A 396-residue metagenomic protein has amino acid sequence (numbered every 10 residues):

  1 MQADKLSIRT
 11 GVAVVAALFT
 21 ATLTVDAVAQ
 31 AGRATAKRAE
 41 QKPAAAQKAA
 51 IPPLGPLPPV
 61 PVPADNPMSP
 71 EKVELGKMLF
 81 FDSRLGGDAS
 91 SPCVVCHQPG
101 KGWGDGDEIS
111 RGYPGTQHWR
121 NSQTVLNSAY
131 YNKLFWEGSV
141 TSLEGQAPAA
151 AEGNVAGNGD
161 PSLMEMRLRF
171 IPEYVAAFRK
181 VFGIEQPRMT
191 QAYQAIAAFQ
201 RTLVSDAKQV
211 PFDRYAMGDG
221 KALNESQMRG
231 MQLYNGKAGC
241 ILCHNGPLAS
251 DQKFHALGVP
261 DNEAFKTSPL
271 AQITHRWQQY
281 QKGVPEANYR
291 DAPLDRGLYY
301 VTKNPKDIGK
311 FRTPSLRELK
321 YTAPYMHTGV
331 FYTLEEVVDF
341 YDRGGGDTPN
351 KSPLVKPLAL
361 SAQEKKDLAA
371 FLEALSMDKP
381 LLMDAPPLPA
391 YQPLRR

Functional and structural regions predicted by a protein language model:
D4-S7, G11-A13, T22-R396: Periplasmic c-type cytochrome electron-transfer domains
